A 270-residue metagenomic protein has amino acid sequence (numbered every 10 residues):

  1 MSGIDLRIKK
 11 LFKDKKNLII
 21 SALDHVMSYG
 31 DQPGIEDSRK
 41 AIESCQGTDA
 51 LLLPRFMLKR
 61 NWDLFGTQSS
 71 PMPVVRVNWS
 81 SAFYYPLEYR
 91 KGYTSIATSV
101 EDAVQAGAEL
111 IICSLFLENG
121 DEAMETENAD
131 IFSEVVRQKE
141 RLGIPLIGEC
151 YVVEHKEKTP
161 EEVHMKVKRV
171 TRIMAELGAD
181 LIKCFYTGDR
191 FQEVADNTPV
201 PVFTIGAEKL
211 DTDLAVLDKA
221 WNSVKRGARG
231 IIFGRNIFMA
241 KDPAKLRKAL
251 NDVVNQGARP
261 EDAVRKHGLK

Functional and structural regions predicted by a protein language model:
M1-K13: N-terminal basic/disordered segments at the start of proteins
K13, L18-K59, D63-G66, M72-F83 (+4 more regions): Alpha/beta enzyme core
I205-G206, F233: Thr-Gly-centered strand-to-loop micro-motif
K209-L210, N236: Hydrophobic alpha-helical scaffolding
V224, F238-K270: C-terminal helical cap(s) of enzyme catalytic domains, especially alpha/beta-barrels
R229-F238: Short acidic/histidine-rich active-site segments
